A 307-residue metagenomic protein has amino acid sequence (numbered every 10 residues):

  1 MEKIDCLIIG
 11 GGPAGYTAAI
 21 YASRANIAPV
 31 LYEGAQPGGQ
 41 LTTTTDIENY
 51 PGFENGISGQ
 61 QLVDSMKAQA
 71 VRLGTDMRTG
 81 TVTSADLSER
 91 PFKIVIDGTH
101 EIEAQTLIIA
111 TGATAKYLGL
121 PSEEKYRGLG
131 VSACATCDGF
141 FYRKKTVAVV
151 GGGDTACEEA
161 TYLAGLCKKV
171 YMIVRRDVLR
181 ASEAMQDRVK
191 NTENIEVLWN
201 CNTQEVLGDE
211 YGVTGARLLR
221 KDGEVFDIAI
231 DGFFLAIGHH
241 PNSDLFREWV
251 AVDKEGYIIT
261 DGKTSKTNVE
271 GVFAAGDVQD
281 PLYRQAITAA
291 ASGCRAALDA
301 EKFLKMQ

Functional and structural regions predicted by a protein language model:
M1-I9, V30, T75-K145, K221-G223 (+2 more regions): FAD-binding core/adjacent interface of flavoenzyme oxidoreductases
I4-L73, C157-E183, K190, D253: Beta1-alpha1 glycine-rich phosphate/pyrophosphate-binding loop at the start of Rossmann-like nucleotide-binding domains
G10-G15, G112, G151-G153, G276: Conserved phosphate-binding and hydrolysis motifs of nucleotide-dependent enzymes
A19-I20, T43, G119-S122, A160-Y162 (+3 more regions): Short amphipathic alpha-helical segments
Q40, Y117-L118, E158, R180 (+2 more regions): Glycine/Thr-rich phosphate-binding loops of Rossmann-like dinucleotide-binding domains
A70-I96, E101-E103, G165-G262, K302-M306: A Rossmann-like FAD-binding core segment of flavoenzymes
G119, K125-F141, I237-Y283, S292 (+1 more regions): FAD-site-proximal beta/loop scaffold in flavoenzymes
C157-E159, V278-Q307: A conserved FAD-binding loop/helix module that cradles the flavin
